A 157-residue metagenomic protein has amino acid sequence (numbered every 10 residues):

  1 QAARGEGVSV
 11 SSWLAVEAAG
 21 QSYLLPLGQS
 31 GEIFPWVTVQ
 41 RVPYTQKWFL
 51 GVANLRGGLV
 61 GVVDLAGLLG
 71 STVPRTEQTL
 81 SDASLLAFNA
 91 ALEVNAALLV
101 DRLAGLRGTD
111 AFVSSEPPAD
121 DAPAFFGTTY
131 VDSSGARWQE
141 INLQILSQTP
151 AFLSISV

Functional and structural regions predicted by a protein language model:
Q1-V157: An acidic, low-aromatic, low-complexity terminal/linker signal
